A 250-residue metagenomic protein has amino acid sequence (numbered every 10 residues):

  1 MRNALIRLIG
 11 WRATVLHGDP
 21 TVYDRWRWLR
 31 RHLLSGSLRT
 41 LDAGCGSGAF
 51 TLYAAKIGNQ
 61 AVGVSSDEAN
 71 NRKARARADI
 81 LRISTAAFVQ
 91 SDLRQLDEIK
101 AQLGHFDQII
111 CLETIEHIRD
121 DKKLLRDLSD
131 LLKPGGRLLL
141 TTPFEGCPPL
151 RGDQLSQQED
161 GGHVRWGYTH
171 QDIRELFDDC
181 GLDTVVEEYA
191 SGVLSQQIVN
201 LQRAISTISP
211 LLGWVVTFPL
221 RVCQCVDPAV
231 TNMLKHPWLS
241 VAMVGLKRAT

Functional and structural regions predicted by a protein language model:
M1-G104, Q108, L112, K122-L125 (+6 more regions): Conserved N-terminal segment of class I S-adenosyl-L-methionine
G10, D153-G161, Q202-S206: Short glycine/proline- and charge-enriched loop/turn segments that cap or connect secondary-structure elements
F50, C147-L150, L194-I198: Short catalytic/ligand-binding loop motif for oxyanion handling, primarily in non-cytosolic enzymes, centered on
E113-H117: A short His-aromatic
K122-P134: A short glycine-rich, Lys/Arg-flanked "PGG" loop and its adjoining helix->strand segment in the class I
L140-V164, E175: Short, glycine-/aromatic-enriched active-site segment of Class I SAM-dependent methyltransferases
R165-G181: Short alpha-helix
V244-T250: Short beta-strand-to-coil "C-cap" segments at the C-terminal boundary of structured domains/repeats, marking
